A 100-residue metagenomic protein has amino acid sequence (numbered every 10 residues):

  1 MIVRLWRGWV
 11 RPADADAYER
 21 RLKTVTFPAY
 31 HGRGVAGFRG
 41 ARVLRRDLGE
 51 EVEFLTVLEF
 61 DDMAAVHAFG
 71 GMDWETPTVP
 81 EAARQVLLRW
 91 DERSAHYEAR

Functional and structural regions predicted by a protein language model:
I2-W9, G40-D73: Short, well-ordered beta-strand segments in beta-rich or mixed alpha/beta enzyme and ligand-binding folds
G8, L22, G37, F60 (+1 more regions): Extended interaction regions within the primary functional domain
R11, G70, V79-A83: Catalytic cores of transferase enzymes with a strong primary signal for eukaryotic protein kinases
D14-G40, W74, T78-V79: Short amphipathic alpha-helical segments
E19, H31, D61, Y97-E98: Compositionally biased, intrinsically disordered low-complexity regions enriched in proline and serine
R39-L55, P77-R100: Glycine-rich beta-strand-turn "strand-cap" elements at beta-sheet edges
